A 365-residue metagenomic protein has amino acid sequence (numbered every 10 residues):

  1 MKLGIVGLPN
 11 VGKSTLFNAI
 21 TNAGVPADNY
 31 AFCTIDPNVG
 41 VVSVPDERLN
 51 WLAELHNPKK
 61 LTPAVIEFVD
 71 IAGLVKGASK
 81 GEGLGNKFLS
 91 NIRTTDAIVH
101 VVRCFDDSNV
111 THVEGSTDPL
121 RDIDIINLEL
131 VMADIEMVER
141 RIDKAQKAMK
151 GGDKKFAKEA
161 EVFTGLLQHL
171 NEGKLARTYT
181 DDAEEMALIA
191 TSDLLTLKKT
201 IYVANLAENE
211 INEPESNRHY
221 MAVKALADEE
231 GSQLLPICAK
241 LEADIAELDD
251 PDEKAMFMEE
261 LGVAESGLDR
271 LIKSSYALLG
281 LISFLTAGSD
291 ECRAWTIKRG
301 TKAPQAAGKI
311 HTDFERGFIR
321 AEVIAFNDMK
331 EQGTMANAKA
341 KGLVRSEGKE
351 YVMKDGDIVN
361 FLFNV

Functional and structural regions predicted by a protein language model:
M1-T111, E139-R140, K144-A145: Conserved G1/Walker A P-loop phosphate-binding module
K2-V6, F17, K144-V352, L362-V365: C-terminal-of-GTPase-core extension/linker across diverse P-loop GTPases
A23-A31, N38-G40, R48-W51, K80 (+8 more regions): Glycine-rich, flexible loop/turn motifs
F32, D46-L49, T62-F68, E82-D96 (+8 more regions): Amphipathic alpha-helical transducer elements in NTP-driven molecular machines
G40-P45, A72-E82, R93-F156, H169-D182 (+1 more regions): Conserved Switch II/interswitch segment of TRAFAC-class P-loop GTPases
